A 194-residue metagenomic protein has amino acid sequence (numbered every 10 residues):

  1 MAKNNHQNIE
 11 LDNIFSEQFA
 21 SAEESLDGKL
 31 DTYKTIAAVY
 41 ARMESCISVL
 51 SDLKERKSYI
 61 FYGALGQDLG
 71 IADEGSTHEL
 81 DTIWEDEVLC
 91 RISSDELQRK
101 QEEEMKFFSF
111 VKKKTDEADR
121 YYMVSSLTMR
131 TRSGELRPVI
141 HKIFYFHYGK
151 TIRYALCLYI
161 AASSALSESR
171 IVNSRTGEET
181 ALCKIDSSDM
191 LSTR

Functional and structural regions predicted by a protein language model:
M1-E24: Short, low-complexity N-terminal regulatory "tails/caps" that precede and couple sensory modules
I9-I14, I47-D52, C90-I92: Short acidic/polar alpha-helix capping motifs at helix-coil junctions
S16, A20, E24, S109-K113 (+1 more regions): Generic surface-pattern signal
A22-D27, T115, L136, S192: Short, structured coil/loop segments at alpha-helix boundaries
S25-D31, M105-S109: Short, positively charged
D27-E87, G177-M190: PAS-family sensory domain signal
D52-S76, I83-S174: Sensory/regulatory domains in signal-transduction proteins
A161-T193: Juxtadomain coupling helices with adjacent low-complexity linkers
